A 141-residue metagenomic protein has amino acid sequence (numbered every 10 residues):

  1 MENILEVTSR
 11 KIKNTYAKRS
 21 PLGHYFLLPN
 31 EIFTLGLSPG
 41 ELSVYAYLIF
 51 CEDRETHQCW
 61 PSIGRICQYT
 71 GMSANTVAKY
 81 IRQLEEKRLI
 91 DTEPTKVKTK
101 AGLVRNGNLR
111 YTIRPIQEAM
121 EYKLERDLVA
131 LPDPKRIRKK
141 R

Functional and structural regions predicted by a protein language model:
M1-K18, A119-R141: Long, low-complexity, charge-rich intrinsically disordered regions
M1-T76, R82: Short recognition helix of helix-turn-helix/winged-helix DNA-binding domains
A74-I137: Winged-helix/helix-turn-helix nucleic-acid-interaction surface
